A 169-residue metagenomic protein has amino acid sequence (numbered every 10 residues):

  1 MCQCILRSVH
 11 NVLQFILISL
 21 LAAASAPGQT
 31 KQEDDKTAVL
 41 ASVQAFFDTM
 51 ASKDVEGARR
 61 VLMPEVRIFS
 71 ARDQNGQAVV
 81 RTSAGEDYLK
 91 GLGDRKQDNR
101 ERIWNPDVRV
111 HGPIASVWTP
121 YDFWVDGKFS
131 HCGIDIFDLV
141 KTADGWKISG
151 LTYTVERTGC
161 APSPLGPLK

Functional and structural regions predicted by a protein language model:
M1-H10: N-terminal secretory signal peptides that target proteins for export/translocation
N11-A24: Bacterial N-terminal signal peptides
A26-R60, P64, T82-S83, P167-K169: Short, low-complexity N-terminal intrinsically disordered segments enriched in polar/charged residues
L62-P64, R72, T119-F123, D135 (+1 more regions): A mature extracytoplasmic/lumenal domain signature
R67, V79-S130: Surface-exposed, charged secondary-structure patches
G76-A78, V125-G127, V140-K141, E156-C160: A short local loop/turn or secondary-structure capping micro-motif enriched for an aromatic residue
S116, C132-G159: Short beta-strand edge/turn micro-motifs at domain boundaries
T158-L168: Short, low-complexity, Pro/Ser/Thr/Gly-rich segments in the mature regions of secreted, periplasmic
